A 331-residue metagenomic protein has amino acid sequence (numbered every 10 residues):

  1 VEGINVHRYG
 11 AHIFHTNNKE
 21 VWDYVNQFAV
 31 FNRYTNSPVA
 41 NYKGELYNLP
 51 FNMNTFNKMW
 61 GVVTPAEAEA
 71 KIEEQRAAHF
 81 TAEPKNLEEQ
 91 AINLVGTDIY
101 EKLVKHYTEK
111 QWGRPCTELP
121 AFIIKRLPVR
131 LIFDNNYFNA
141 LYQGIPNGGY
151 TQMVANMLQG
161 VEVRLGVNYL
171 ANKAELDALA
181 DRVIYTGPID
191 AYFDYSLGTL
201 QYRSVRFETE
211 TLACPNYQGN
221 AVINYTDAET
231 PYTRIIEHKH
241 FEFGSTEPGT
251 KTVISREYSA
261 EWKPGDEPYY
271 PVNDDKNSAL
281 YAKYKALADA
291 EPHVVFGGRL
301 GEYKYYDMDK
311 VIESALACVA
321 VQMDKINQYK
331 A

Functional and structural regions predicted by a protein language model:
V1-F28, P38: Glycine-rich FAD cofactor-binding loop and adjacent beta-loop-alpha segment at the N-terminus of flavoprotein
N5, V30, E162-R164, H293: Conserved beta-strand segments of alpha/beta enzyme cores
R8-H12, Q143-G144, T209-E210: A short acidic, glycine-rich active-site loop that binds or catalyzes chemistry on phosphate/adenosine moieties
Y34-N36, G166-N168, H238, G297: Conserved beta-strand termini and adjacent loop/short-helix elements that scaffold enzyme active sites in alpha/beta
A40-N48, M53-R182, T186-F193: Active-site/ligand-binding neighborhood in enzyme catalytic cores
Y169-L287: Mid-domain catalytic core of redox enzymes that form a hydrophobic substrate pocket/lid adjacent to a catalytic redox
E267-A331: C-terminal catalytic lobe of FAD-dependent flavoproteins
